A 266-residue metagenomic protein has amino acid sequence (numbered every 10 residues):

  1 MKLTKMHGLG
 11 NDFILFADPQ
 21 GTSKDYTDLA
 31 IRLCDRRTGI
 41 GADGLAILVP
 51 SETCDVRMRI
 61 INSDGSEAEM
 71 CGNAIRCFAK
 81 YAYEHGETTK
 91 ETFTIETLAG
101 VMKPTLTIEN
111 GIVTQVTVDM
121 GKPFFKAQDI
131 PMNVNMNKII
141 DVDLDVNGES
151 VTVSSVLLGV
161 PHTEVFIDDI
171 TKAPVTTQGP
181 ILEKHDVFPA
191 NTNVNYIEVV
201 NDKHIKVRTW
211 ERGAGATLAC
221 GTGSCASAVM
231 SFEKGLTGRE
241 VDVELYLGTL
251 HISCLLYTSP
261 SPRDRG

Functional and structural regions predicted by a protein language model:
T4-T53, H185-F188: N-terminal beta-alpha supersecondary unit
A30, P50-S66, D141-T152, V200-G215: Short, hydrophobic/aliphatic alpha-helical segments
T38-R57, T163, T177-W210, T249-H251: Conserved phosphate-donor
S63-V153, L218, C225, V229-L256: Acidic, low-complexity central loop/insert segments
I140-V142, T152, T171, T176-D186: Anionic-ligand binding region
V142-T171: Internal active-site segments that recognize and position negatively charged phosphoryl groups and nucleotide moieties
D186-V187, N191-L245: Glycine/small-residue-rich hydrophobic helix-like segments
Y257-G266: Conserved small/polar residues in nucleotide/adenosyl-binding loops
